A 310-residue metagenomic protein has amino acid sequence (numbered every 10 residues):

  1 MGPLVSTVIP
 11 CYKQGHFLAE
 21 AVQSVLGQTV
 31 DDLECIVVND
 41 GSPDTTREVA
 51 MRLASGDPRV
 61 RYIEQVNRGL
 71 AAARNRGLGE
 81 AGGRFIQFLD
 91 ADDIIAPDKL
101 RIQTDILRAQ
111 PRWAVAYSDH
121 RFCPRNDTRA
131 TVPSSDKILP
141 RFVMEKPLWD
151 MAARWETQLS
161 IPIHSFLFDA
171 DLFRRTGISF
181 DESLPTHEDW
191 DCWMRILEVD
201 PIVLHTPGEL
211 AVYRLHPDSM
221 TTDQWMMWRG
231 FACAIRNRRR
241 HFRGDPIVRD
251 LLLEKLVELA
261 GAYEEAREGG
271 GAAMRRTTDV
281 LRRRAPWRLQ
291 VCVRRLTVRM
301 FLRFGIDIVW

Functional and structural regions predicted by a protein language model:
P3-S6, S24, E34, D191: Cell-envelope/extracellular polymer assembly enzymes that use nucleotide-activated donors
V5-F17, A21, Q28, V38: A conserved hydrophobic helix/loop-capping motif in glycosyltransferases and polysaccharide synthases
T7, G79, L139-A232: Conserved nucleotide-sugar donor-binding catalytic segment
S24, N39-E48, D90: A conserved acidic beta->alpha catalytic loop
Q65-A81, I102: Glycine-rich, basic loop-to-helix element that forms the pyrophosphate-binding segment of sugar-nucleotide handling
I86: Short aromatic/hydrophobic "clamp" motif used to bind/position activated sugar donors
D98-P133: Conserved donor NDP-sugar-binding/catalytic core segment of glycosyltransferases
W155, E198, V203, L210-W310: C-terminal subregions of glycosyltransferases and related glycan-biosynthesis enzymes
